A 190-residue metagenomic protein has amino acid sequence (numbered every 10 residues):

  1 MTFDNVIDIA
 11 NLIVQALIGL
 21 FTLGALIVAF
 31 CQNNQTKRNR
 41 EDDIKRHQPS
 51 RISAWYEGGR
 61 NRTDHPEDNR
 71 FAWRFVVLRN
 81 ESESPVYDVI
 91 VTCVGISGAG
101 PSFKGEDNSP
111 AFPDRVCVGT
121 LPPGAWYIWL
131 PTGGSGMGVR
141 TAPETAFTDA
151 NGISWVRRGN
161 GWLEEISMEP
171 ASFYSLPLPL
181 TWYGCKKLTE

Functional and structural regions predicted by a protein language model:
M1-P85, V94: Membrane-proximal alpha-helical anchors
D64-A72, E83-E190: An amphipathic alpha-helical interaction surface
